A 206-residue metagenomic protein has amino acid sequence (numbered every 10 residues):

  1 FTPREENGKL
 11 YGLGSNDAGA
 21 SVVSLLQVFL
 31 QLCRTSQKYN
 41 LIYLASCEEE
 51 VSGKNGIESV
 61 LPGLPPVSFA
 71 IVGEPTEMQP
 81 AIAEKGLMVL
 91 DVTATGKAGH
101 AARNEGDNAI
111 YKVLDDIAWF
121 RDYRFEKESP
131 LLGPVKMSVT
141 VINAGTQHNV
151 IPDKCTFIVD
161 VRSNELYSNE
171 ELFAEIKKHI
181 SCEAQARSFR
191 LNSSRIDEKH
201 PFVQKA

Functional and structural regions predicted by a protein language model:
F1, I57-V60, E84-L87, D107-N108 (+2 more regions): Short, glycine/charged-enriched secondary-structure capping and boundary segments
F1-L13, L32-Q37: Acidic/His- and Gly-rich active-site-bordering loop/insert found across diverse amide/peptide-bond hydrolases
F1-P3, C33-R34, L61-P62, A81-E84 (+3 more regions): Short secondary-structure boundary/capping segments
K9-S24, H100: Glycine/serine-rich anion-binding loops at beta->alpha junctions that coordinate negatively charged ligand groups
G14, A45-C47, V161-S163: Short glycine-centered, acidic/aromatic-flanked micro-motifs in structured strand/loop junctions that mark active-site
A18-V89, T93: Acidic/histidine-rich catalytic neighborhood of metal-dependent amide-processing enzymes
D91-A206: Metal-dependent amide/peptide-bond hydrolase catalytic core, centered on the "pita-bread" metallohydrolase fold
